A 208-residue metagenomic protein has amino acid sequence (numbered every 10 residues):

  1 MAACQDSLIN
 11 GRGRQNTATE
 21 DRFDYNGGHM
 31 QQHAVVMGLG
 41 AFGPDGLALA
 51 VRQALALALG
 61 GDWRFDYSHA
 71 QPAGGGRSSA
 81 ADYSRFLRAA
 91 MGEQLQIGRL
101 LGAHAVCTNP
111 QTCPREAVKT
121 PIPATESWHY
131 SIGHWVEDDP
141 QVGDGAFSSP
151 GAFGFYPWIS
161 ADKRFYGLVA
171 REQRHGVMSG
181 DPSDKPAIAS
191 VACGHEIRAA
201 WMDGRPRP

Functional and structural regions predicted by a protein language model:
M1-D24: Active-site-proximal loop and beta-strand segments within enzyme catalytic domains
A3-Q5, V106-T108, T112-P114, A192-G194: Sequence contexts marking disulfide-bonded cysteines in secreted/extracellular proteins
N10, C113, K119, R198-A200: Secreted/processed peptides and extracellular or luminal domains of membrane proteins
G13-T19, M30-Q31, F65-P72: Flexible glycine/proline-enriched surface loops and loop-helix/loop-strand junctions
F23, G38-F147, A152-G154: Penicillin-binding protein/beta-lactamase superfamily catalytic region
Q31-G40, R164: Active-site SXXK
Q31-V35, A81-R88, V191, H195 (+1 more regions): Solvent-exposed, polar/charged alpha-helical surfaces in well-ordered, non-transmembrane soluble domains, broadly
G143-P208: Structured C-terminal helix/loop/strand segments within mature extracytoplasmic catalytic/sensor domains
